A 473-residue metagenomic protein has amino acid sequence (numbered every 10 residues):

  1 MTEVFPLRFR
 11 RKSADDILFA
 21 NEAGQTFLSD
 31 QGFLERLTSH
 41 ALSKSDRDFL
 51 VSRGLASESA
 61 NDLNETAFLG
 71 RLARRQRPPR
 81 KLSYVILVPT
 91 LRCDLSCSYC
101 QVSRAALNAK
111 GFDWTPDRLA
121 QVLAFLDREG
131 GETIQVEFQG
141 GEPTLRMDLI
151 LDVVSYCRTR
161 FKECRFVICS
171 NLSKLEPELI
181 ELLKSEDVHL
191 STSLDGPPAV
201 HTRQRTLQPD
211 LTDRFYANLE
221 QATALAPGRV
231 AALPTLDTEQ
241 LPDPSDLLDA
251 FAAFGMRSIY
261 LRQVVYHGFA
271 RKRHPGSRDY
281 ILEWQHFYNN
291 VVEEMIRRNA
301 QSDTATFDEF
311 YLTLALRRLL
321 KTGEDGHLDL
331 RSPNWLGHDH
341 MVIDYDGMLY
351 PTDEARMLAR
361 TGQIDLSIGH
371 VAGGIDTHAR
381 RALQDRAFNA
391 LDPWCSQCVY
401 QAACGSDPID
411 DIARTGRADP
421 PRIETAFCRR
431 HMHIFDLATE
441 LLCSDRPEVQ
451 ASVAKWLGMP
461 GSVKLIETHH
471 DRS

Functional and structural regions predicted by a protein language model:
E3-L28, D46-I86, E129: N-terminal [4Fe-4S]-dependent radical SAM core
V4, R356-S473: Flexible mid-to-C-terminal extensions adjoining Fe-S/redox cofactors in radical SAM and related proteins
I17-F19, D339-E354: Active-site and channel-lining beta-strand-loop segments that bind or position nucleotide-derived/phosphorylated
A60-K81, L316-T322, I364-F388: Short, charged low-complexity linear segments at domain edges
P79-R80, Y84-D117: Canonical Radical SAM [4Fe-4S] cluster-binding loop centered on the CxxxCxxC motif and its immediate flanking residues
I86, L119-Q139, R146-H274: Radical SAM/AdoMet-radical enzyme domain recognition
P89-S96, E142, C395-Q397, Q401-A402: Cysteine-centered iron-sulfur cluster-binding motifs in ferredoxin-type domains/subunits of redox enzymes
L207-Y216, E220, A224, G228-G337 (+3 more regions): Radical SAM enzyme [4Fe-4S]-AdoMet core and its adjacent flexible, acidic and glycine-rich loops/tails across
